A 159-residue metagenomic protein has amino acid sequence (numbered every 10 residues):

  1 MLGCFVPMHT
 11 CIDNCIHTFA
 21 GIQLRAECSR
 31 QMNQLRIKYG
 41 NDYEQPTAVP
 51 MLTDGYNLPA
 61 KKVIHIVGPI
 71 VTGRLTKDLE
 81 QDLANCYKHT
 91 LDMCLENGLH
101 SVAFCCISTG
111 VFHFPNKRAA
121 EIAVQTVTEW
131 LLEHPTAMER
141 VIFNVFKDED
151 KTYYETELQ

Functional and structural regions predicted by a protein language model:
M1-Q159: Macrodomain-like recognition of ADP-ribose-binding/processing modules
